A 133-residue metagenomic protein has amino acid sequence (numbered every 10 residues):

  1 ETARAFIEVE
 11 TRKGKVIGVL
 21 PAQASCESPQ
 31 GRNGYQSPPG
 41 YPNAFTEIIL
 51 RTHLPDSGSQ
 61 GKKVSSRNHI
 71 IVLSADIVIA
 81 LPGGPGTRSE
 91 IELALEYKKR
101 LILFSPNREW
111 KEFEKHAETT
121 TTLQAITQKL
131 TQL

Functional and structural regions predicted by a protein language model:
E1-L93, Y97, S105-E109: Acidic/glycine-enriched connector segments
I49-H53, I102-F104, K115-L133: Short acidic-hydrophobic, aromatic-tinged amphipathic segments that line or gate anion-handling sites
